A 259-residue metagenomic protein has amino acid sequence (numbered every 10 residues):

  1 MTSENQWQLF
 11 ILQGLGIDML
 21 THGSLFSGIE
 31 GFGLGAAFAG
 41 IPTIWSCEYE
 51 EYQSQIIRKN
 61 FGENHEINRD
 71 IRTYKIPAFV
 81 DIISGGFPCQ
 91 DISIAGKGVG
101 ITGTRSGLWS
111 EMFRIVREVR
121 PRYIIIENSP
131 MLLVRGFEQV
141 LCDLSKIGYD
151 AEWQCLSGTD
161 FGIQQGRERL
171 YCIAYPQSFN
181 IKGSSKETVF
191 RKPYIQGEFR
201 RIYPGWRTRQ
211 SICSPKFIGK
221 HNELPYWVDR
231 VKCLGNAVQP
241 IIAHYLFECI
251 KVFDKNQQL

Functional and structural regions predicted by a protein language model:
W7-L9: Cationic, low-complexity basic patches in intrinsically disordered or flexible, solvent-exposed regions
G14-I17, T73-I82, Q90-V238: Class I S-adenosyl-L-methionine
H22-R72: SAM cofactor-binding core of SAM-dependent methyltransferases, primarily the Rossmann-like beta-alpha-beta module
A37, S54-R58, E138-S145, K251: Class I S-adenosyl-L-methionine
V231, A243, E248: Catalytic phosphate/metal-binding cores of nucleic-acid and nucleotide-processing enzymes, i.e., regions that mediate
F247-Q258: Short, hydrophobic alpha-helical segments
